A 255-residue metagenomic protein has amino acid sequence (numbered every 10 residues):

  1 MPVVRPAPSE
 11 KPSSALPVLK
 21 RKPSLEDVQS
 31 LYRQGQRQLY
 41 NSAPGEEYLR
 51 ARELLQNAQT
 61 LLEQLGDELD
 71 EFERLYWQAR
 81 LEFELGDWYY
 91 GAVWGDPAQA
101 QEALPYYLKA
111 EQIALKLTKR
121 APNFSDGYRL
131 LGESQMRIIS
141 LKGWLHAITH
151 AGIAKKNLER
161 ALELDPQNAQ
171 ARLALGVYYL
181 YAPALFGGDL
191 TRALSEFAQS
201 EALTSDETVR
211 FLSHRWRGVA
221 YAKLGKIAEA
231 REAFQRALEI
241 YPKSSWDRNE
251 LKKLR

Functional and structural regions predicted by a protein language model:
M1-Y90: N-terminal leader/linker segments that initiate helical-solenoid repeat arrays
Q34-Q56, E82-T118, N123, G127-E159 (+3 more regions): Short coil/linker segments at helix-helix boundaries
L61-Q64, K116, L203, K223 (+1 more regions): Amphipathic, soluble alpha-helical interaction motifs
G66-L69, W94-Q99, G225-E229: Structural helix-adjacent loops and short alpha-helical linkers that scaffold large soluble proteins
D67-L69, R120-A121, S205-E207, Y241-S245: Short solvent-exposed coil/turn linkers within tandem alpha-helical repeat scaffolds
E68, R74, G127, A171 (+2 more regions): TPR alpha-solenoid repeat register
T208-R255: Terminal, low-structured helical/coil segments at or just beyond the last alpha-helical repeat
